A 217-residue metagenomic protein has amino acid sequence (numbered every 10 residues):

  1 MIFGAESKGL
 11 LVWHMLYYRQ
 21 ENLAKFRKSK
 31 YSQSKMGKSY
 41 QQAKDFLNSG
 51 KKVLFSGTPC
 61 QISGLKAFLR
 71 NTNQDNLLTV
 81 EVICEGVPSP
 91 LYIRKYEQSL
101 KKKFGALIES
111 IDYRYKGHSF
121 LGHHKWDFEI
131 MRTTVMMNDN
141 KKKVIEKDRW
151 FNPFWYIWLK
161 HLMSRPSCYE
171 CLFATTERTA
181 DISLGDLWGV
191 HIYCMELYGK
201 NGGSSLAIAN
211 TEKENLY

Functional and structural regions predicted by a protein language model:
M1-Y217: Iron-sulfur-associated redox domains of electron-transfer enzymes in respiratory and anaerobic energy metabolism
